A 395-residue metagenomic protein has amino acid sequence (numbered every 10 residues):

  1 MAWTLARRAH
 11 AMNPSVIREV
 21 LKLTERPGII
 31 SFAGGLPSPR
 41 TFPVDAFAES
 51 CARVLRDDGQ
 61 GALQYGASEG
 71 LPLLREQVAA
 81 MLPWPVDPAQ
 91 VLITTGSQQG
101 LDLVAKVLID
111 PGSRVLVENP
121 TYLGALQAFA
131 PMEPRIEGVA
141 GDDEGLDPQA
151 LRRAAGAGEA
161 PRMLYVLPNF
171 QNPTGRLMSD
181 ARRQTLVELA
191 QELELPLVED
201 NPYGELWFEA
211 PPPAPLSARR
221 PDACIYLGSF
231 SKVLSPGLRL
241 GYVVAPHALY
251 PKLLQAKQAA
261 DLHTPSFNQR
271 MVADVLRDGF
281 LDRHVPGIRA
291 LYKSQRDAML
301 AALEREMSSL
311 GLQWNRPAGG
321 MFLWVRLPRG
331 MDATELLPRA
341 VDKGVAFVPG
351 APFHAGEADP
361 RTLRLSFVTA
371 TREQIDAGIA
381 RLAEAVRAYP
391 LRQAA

Functional and structural regions predicted by a protein language model:
M1, D342-K343, A355-A395: PLP-dependent enzyme catalytic core of the Aspartate aminotransferase-like
H10-G96, L103, R277-D278, A346 (+1 more regions): N-terminal small-domain helix-loop-helix segment of the aminotransferase-like
D58-E194, V198, G204-I225, Y292 (+2 more regions): Conserved core of the PLP fold type I
L73, K252-Q255, P286-A298, A377: A non-catalytic, amphipathic alpha-helix used as a structural packing/dimerization or gating element in enzyme scaffolds
I225-A290: Conserved core segment of the aminotransferase class I/II
V244, W324-R326, S366-V368: Short hydrophobic/aromatic beta-strand micro-patches that form the beta-sheet surface supporting nucleotide- or nucleic
A273, A290-L300, L312-R326, L336: Conserved glycine-rich beta-strand-loop-beta hairpin in the small C-terminal domain of fold type I
M331-L336, E373-A377: Short, conserved charged micro-motifs
